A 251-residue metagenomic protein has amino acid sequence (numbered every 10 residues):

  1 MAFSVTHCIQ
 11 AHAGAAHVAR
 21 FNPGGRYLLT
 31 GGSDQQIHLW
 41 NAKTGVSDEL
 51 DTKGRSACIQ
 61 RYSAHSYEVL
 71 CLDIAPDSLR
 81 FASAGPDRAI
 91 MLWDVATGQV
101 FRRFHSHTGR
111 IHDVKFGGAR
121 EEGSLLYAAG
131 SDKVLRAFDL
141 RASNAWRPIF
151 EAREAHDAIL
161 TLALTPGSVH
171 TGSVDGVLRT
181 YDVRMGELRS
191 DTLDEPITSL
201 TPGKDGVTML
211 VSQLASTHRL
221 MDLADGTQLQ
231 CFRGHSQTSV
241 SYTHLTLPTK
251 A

Functional and structural regions predicted by a protein language model:
M1-S4, L39-R61, S66-Y67, L92-I111 (+7 more regions): Per-blade loop-tip surfaces of WD-repeat and WD-like beta-propellers in eukaryotic adaptors/scaffolds
Q10-S33: Beta-strand-rich domains and repeat architectures in extracellular enzymes and scaffolds, especially beta-propellers
R20-G25, D73-S78, K115-G123, A163-G167 (+2 more regions): Loop/turn segments within WD40 beta-propeller blades
G31-D34, S83-D87, A129-D132, G172-D175 (+1 more regions): Conserved strand-to-loop turn within each blade of WD40 beta-propeller repeats
T198-S212, R219: Oxyanion-binding "anion nests"
T243-T249: Conserved small/polar residues in nucleotide/adenosyl-binding loops
